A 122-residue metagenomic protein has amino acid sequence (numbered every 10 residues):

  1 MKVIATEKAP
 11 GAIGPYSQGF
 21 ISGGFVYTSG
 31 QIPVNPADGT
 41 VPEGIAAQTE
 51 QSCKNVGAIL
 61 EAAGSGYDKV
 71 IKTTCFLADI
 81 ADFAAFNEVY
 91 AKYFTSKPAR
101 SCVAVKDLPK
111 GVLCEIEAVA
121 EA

Functional and structural regions predicted by a protein language model:
M1-A122: Short, polar/acidic, helix-capping and beta-turn segments at strand->helix junctions that line the mouths
